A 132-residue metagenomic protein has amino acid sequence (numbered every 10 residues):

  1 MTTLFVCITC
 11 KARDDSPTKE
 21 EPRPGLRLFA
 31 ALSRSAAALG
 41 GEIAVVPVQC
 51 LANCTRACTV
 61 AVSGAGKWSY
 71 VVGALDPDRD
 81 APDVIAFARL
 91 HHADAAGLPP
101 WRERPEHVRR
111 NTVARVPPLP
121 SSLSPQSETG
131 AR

Functional and structural regions predicted by a protein language model:
M1-D14, S124-R132: Polybasic, low-complexity association/targeting segments
M1-F5, F29, S33-N53: Immediate flanking context of iron-sulfur cluster ligation sites
C7-C10, C50, C58: Functionally engaged cysteine thiol sites
A12-R34, A57-D80: Iron-sulfur (Fe-S) cluster-binding segments and ferredoxin-like electron-carrier domains, especially [2Fe-2S]
G40-C50, D76-V108: Short Fe-S-cluster ligation motifs
T55-R56, A61-K67, A88-R132: Short flanking/linker segments adjacent to small metal-binding domains or redox-active Cys/His motifs
